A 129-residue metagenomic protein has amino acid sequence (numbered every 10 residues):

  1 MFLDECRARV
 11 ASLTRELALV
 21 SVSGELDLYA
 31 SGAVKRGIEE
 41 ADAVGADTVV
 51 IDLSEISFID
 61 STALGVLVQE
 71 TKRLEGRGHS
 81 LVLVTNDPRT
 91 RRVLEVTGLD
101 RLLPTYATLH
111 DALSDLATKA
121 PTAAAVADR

Functional and structural regions predicted by a protein language model:
F2-R36, E55: STAS-typified acidic loop motif
T14-R15, S54, N86, H110: Conserved catalytic submotifs in the C-terminal HATPase_c
V20-S21, V50, G98, R129: Alpha-helical protein-protein interaction elements
L28-L103: Amphipathic alpha-helical interaction surfaces in cytosolic regulatory modules
P104-T108: Short acidic-hydrophobic, aromatic-tinged amphipathic segments that line or gate anion-handling sites
H110-R129: Short, charged, intrinsically disordered terminal tails
